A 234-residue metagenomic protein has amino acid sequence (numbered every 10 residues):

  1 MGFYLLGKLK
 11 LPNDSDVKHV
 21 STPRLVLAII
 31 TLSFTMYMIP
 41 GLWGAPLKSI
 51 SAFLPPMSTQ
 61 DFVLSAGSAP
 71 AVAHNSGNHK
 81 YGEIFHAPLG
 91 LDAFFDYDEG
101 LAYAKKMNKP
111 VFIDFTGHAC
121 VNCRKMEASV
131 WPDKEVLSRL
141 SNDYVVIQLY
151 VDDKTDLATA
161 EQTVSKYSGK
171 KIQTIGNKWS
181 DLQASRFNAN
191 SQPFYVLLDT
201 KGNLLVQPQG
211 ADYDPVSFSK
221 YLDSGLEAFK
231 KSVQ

Functional and structural regions predicted by a protein language model:
M1-I113, G117-Q234: Proteins that catalyze or organize thiol-disulfide redox chemistry and the adjacent proteostasis machinery handling
